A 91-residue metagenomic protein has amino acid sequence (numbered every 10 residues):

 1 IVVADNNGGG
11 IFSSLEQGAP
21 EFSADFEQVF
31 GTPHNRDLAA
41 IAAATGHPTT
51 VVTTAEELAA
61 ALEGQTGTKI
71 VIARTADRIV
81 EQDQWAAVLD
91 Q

Functional and structural regions predicted by a protein language model:
I1-Q91: Thiamine diphosphate
